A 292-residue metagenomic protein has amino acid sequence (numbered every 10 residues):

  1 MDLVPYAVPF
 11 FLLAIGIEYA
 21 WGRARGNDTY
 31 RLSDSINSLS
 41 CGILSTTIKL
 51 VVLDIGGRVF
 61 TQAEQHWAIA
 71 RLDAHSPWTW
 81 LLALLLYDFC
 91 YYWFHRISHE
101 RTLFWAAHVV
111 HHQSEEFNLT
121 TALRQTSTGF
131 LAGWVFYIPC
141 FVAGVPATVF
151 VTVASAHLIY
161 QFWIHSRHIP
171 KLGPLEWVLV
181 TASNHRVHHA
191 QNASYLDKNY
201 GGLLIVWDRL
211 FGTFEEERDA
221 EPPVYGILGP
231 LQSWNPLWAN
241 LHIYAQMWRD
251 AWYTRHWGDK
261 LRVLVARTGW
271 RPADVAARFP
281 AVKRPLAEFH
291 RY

Functional and structural regions predicted by a protein language model:
M1-L12: Hydrophobic transmembrane alpha-helical segments in integral membrane proteins
F10-G22, G57, T61, L84-F89: Central hydrophobic cores of alpha-helical transmembrane segments in multi-pass inner-membrane proteins across all
I17-I36: Membrane-interface helix-loop junction between the first two transmembrane segments
R31-I43, Q113: Membrane-interface segments at loop-to-transmembrane junctions
I43-V52, H75-P230: Membrane-embedded catalytic scaffold of the fatty acid hydroxylase/desaturase
I55-L81: Juxtamembrane/interfacial segments at transmembrane-helix boundaries in multi-pass membrane proteins
F214, A220-G258: Transmembrane alpha-helix interface motif
T254-Y292: C-terminal regulatory/interaction regions
